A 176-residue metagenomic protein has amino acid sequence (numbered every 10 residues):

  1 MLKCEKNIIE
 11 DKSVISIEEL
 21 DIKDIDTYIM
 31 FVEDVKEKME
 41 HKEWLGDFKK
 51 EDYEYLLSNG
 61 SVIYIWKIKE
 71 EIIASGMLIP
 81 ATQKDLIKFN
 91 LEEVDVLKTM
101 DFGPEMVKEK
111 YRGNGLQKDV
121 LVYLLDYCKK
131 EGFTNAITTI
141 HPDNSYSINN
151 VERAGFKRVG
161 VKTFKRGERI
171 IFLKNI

Functional and structural regions predicted by a protein language model:
D11-M30: A short beta-loop-alpha structural element at the N-terminal edge of CoA-dependent acyl/N-acetyltransferase catalytic
I29, E33-Y55: Conserved GNAT-fold acetyl-CoA-binding loop/helix
I72-P104: Conserved acyl-donor/pantetheine-binding loop and adjacent beta-alpha core of acyl/acetyltransferases and related
V94-D95, F102-G113, I140-H141: A short, internal acetyl-CoA/4′-phosphopantetheine-binding micro-motif in the GNAT/acyltransferase core
P104-V107, G113-D126, N149, R153: Conserved acetyl-CoA-binding loop-helix of GNAT-fold acetyltransferases
C128-I140: Conserved GNAT acetyl-CoA-binding A-motif
T138-I148: Conserved beta-strand-loop-alpha-helix junction that forms the acyl-donor binding cleft
T139, E152-I171: Conserved catalytic-core motifs of GNAT/GCN5-like acyltransferases
